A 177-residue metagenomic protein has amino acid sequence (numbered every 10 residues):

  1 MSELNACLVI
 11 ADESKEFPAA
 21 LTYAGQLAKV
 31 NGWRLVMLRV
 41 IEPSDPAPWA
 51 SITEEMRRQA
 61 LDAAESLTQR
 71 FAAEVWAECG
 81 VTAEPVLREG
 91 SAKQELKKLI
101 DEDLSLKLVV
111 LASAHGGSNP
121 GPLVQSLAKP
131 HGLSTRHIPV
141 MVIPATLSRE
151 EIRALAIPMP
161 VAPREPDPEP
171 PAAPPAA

Functional and structural regions predicted by a protein language model:
S2-S51, R136, P160-A177: Small/aliphatic-rich secondary-structure junction motif
A20, A47-A50, K97-K98, G121-P122 (+1 more regions): Short, well-ordered secondary-structure micro-motifs
A28, V75-W76, G132-L133: A generic structural signal for well-ordered alpha-helical segments
V36-L38, E84-R88, M141-I143: General small-molecule cofactor/ligand-binding pocket signal
S44-D45, K93, S118, E150: Generic structural signal for helix capping and beta-alpha/helix-loop junctions
E54-L67: A short acidic, glycine-rich active-site loop that binds or catalyzes chemistry on phosphate/adenosine moieties
W76-V109, A114-H115, P175-A176: Structural beta-alpha unit
E102-A177: Gly/Ser-rich helix-loop-strand patches that form or flank binding pockets for ribonucleotide-derived cofactors
